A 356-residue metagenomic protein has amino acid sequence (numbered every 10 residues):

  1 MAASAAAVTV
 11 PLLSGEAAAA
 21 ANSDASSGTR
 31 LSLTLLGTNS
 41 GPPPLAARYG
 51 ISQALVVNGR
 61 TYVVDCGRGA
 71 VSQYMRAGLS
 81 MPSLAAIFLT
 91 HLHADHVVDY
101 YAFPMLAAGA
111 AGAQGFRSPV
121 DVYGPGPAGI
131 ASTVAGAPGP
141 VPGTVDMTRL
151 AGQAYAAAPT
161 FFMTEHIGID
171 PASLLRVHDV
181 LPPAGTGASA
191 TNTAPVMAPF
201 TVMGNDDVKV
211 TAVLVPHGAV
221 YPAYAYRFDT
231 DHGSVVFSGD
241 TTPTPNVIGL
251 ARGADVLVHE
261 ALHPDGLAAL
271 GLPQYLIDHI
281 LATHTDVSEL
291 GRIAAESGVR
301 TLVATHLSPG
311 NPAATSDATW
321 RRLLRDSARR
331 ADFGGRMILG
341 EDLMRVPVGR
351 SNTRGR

Functional and structural regions predicted by a protein language model:
S4-A5, T9, A20-D231, S316-T353: Binuclear metal-dependent hydrolase catalytic cores
V8-S14, V303: Hydrophobic membrane-targeting signal helices
E16-A18: Sec/Tat signal peptide C-region and signal peptidase I cleavage site
V122-G124, V236-F237, A304: Structural beta-sheet core signal
V215, H263-P264, R356: Short glycine-rich anion-binding loops that position phosphate/pyrophosphate groups of nucleotides and phosphorylated
Y224-A225, D231-S234, T242-E341: Cap/insert and terminal regions of metallo-dependent hydrolase folds
L257, G355-R356: Short, solvent-exposed mixed-charge patches
